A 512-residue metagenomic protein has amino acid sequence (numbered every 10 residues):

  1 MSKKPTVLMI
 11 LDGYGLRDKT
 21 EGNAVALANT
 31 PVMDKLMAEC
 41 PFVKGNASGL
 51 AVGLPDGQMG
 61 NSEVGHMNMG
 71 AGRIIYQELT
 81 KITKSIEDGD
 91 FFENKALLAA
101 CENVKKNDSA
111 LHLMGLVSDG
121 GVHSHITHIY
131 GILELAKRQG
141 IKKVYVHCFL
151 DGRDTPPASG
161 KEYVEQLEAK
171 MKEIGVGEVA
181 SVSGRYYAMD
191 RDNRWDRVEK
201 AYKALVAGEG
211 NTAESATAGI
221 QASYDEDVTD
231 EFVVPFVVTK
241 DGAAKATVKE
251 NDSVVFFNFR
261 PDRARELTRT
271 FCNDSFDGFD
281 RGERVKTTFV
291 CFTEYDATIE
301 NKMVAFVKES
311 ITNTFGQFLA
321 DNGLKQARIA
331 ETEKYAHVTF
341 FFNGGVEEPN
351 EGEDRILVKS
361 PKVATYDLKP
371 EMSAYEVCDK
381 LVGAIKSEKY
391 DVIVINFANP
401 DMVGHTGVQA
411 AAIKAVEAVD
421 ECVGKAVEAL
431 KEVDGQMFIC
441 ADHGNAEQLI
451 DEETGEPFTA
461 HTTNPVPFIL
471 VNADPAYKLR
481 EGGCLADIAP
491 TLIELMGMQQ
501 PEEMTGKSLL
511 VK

Functional and structural regions predicted by a protein language model:
M1-K512: Feature captures the catalytic ectodomains and active-site-proximal regions of enzymes that hydrolyze or transfer
